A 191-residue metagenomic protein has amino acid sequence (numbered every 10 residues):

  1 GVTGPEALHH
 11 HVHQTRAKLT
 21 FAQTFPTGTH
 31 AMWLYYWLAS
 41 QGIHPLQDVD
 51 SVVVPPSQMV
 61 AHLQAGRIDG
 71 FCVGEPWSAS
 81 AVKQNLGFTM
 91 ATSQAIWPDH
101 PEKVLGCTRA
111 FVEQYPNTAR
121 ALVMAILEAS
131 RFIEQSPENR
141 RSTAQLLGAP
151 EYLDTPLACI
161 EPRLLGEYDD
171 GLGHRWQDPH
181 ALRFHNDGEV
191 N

Functional and structural regions predicted by a protein language model:
G1-L46, V52, I68-A79, N85-D99: Short, glycine-/small- and polar/acidic-enriched structural segments that line small-molecule recognition paths
G1-V2, P101-T118: A bilobed periplasmic-binding-protein/Venus flytrap-type ligand-binding module shared by bacterial periplasmic
H44-V49, E113-A121: Inter-helical turn/loop segments and adjacent helix faces that build the functional surface of alpha-helical bundle
Q58-M59, W77: Short acidic active-site motifs
H62-Q64: Hydrophobic residues within well-ordered alpha-helices
D99-H100, S142: Short gly/pro-enriched beta-turn/loop segments at secondary-structure junctions
Y115-N191: Secondary-structure end/capping motifs
